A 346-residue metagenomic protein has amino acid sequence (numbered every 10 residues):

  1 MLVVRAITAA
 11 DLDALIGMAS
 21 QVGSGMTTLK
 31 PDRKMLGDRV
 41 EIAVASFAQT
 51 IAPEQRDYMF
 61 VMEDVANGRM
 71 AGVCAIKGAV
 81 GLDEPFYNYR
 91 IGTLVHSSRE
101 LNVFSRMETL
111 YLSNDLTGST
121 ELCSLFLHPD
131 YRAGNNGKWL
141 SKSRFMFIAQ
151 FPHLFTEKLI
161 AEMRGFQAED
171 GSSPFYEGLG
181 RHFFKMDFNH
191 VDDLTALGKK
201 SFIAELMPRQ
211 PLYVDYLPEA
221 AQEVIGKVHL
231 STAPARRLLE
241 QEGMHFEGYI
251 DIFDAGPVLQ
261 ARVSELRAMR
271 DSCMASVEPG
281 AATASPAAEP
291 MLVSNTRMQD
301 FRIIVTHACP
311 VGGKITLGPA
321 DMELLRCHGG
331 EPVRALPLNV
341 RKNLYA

Functional and structural regions predicted by a protein language model:
V3-L15, T28: A short beta-loop-alpha structural element at the N-terminal edge of CoA-dependent acyl/N-acetyltransferase catalytic
L29-A71, A75-Y89: Active-site rim helix/loop that mediates acceptor-substrate recognition in acyltransferases
G78-S124, N189-I203, M207: Conserved acyl-donor/pantetheine-binding loop and adjacent beta-alpha core of acyl/acetyltransferases and related
L116-L125, F145-R164, P174, E223-G226: Conserved GNAT acetyl-CoA-binding A-motif
S124-L127, R132-I148: Conserved acetyl-CoA-binding loop-helix of GNAT-fold acetyltransferases
L179-H182, F188-L206, P211-E223: Long, charge-rich alpha-helical interaction segments
Y213-A282: Anionic-ligand-binding alpha/beta catalytic cores of soluble enzymes and soluble regulatory domains that recognize
T306-G330: Short beta-strand-centered segments at strand-helix junctions
